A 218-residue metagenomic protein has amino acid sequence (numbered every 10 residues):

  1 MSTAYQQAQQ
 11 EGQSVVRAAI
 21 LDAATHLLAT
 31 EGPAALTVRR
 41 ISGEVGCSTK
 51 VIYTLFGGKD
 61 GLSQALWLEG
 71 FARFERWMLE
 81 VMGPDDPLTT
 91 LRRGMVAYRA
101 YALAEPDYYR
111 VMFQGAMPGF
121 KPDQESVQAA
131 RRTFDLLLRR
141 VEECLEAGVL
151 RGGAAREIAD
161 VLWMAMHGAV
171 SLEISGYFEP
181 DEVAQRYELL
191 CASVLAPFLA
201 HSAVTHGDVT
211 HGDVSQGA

Functional and structural regions predicted by a protein language model:
M1-V15, H26, A203-A218: N-terminal intrinsically disordered/low-complexity leader segments
Q13-A24, I41, L66-G70, F74 (+2 more regions): Generic hydrophobic, amphipathic alpha-helix propensity
A19, T30-G61, A65: Helix-turn-helix
A65, L79-Y108, I158-L162, V204-T205: Hydrophobic alpha-helical connector segments
L68-R93, D123-Q128, T133, E142-E143: Amphipathic alpha-helical linker/stalk segments
R92-Q114, V127, D135, W163-H167 (+1 more regions): Helical hydrophobic small-molecule/effector-binding pocket
R110, F120-V127, R131, L145-S193 (+2 more regions): Hydrophobic/aromatic-rich alpha-helical bundle segments in the mid-to-C-terminal region
